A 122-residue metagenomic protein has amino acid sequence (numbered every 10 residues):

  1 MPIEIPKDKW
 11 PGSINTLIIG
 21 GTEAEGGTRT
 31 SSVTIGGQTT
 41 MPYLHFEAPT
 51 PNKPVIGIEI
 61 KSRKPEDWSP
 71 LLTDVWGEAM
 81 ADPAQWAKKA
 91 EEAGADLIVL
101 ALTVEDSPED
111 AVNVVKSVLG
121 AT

Functional and structural regions predicted by a protein language model:
M1-T34: Basic, amphipathic N-terminal segments that precede the first structured/catalytic domain
E4, D8-W10, V55-Q85: Active-site mouth loops of central-metabolism enzymes
N15-G20, I58-S62, L119: A broad, low-specificity signal for short, low-complexity segments enriched in glycine/proline and polar/charged
E25-R63: Glycine-rich, aromatic-flanked loop segments that form ligand/cofactor-binding clefts across common enzyme folds
N52-I56, G94-D96, T122: Short, well-ordered coil/turn segments that N-cap beta-strands
D67-L71, A95-G120: Glycine-rich, proline-tolerant flexible connector loops at the mouths of alpha/beta enzymes
W76-A87, D110-A121: Well-ordered, non-membrane alpha-helical segments in soluble/globular domains
A90: Conserved, mostly hydrophobic/aromatic
